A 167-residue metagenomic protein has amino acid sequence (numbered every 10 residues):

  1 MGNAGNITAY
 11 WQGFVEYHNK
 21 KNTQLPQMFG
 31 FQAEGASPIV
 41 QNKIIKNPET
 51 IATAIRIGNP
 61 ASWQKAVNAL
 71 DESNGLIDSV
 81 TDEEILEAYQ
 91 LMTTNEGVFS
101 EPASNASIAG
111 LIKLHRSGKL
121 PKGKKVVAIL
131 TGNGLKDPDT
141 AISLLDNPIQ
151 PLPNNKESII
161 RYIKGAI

Functional and structural regions predicted by a protein language model:
M1-G2, F29-Q32, A128-T131: Short beta-strand segments
M1-N3, T81, V98-S104: Active-site nucleophile and cofactor-binding loops and adjacent substrate-binding regions of central metabolic enzymes
G2-W11, A36-I39, S104-L111: Short glycine/serine/threonine-rich phosphate/pyrophosphate-binding segments that cradle anionic phosphate groups
A4-I7, Q32, P60, G134-K136: Gly/Ser/Thr-rich beta-alpha loop segments that engage phosphate groups in nucleotides
A9, V40-Q41, P138-A141: Short, glycine/acidic-enriched capping/hinge loops at junctions between secondary-structure elements
F14-F99, S143-I167: Active-site/ligand-binding loops adjacent to catalytic centers
I108-I167: Catalytic phosphate/nucleotide-handling subdomain of diverse soluble enzymes
